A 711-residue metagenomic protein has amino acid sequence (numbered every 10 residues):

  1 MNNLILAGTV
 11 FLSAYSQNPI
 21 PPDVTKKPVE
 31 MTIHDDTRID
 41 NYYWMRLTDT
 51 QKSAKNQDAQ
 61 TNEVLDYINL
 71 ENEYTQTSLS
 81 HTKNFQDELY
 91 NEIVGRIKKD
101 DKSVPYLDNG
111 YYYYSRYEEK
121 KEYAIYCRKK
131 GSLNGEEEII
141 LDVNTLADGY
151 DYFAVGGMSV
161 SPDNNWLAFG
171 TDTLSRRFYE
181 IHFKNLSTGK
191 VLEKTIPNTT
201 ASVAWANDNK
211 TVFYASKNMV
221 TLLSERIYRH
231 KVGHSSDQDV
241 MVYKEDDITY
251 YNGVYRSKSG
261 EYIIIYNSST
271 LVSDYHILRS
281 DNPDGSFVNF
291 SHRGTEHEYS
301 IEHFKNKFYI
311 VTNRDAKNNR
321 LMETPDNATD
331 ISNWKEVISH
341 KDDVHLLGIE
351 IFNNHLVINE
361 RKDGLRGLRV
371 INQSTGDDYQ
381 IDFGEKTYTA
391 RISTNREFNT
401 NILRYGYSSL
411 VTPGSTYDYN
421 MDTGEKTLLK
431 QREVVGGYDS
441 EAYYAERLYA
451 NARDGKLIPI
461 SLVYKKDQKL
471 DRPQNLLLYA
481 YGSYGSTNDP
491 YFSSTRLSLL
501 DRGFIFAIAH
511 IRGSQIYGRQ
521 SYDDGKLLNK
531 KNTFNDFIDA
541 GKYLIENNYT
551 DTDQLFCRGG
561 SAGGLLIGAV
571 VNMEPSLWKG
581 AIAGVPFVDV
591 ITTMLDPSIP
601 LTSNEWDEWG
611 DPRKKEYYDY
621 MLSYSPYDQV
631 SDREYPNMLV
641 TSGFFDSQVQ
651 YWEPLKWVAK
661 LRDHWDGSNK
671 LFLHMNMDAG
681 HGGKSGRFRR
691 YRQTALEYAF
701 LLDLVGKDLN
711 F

Functional and structural regions predicted by a protein language model:
M1-I5: Bacterial N-terminal signal peptides that target proteins for export
L6-V10, A14-I402, G406-G414, D418-T423 (+4 more regions): Beta-propeller folds
Y117, N313, S408, Y479-G485 (+2 more regions): Glycine-rich His-Gly loop
I139, M241, E425, I505 (+1 more regions): Conserved beta-strand segments of alpha/beta enzyme cores
L141-M158, F169-R176, K190-L192, N218 (+6 more regions): Cap/lid segment of the alpha/beta-hydrolase catalytic domain
Y251, G260, V272, E296-E298 (+21 more regions): Active-site lining segments that contact anionic ligands and/or coordinate catalytic metals
D330, N372-T375, Y379, S393 (+9 more regions): Extracellular/periplasmic ectodomains of large secreted or surface enzymes and adhesion receptors
I508-F711: Active-site-proximal cap/loop segments of hydrolase catalytic domains
